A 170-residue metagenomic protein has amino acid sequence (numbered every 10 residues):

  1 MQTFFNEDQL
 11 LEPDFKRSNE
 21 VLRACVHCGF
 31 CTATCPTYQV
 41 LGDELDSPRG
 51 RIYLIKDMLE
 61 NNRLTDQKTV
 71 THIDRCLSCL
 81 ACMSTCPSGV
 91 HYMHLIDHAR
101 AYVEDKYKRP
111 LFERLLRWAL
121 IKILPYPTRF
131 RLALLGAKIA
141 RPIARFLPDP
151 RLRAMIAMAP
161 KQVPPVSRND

Functional and structural regions predicted by a protein language model:
M1-I73: Ferredoxin-type iron-sulfur electron-transfer modules and their immediate structural context
F15, N19, I52-D170: Iron-sulfur-cluster electron-transfer modules
